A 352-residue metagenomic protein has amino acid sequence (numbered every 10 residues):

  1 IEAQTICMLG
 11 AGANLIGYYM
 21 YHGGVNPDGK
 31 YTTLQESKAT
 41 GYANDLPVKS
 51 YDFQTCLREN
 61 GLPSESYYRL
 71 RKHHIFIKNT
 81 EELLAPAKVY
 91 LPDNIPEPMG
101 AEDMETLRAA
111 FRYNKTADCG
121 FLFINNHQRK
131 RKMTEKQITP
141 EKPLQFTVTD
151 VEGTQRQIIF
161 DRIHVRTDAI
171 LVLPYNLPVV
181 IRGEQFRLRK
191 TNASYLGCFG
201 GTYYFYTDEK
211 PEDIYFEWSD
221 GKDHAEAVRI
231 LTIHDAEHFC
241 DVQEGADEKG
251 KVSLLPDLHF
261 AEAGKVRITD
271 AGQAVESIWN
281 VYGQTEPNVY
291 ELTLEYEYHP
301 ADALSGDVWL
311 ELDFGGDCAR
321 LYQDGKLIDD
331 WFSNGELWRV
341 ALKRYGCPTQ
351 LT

Functional and structural regions predicted by a protein language model:
A3-K265, A271-Q273, G283, Y296: Carbohydrate-binding surfaces of carbohydrate-active enzymes
E286-P300: Non-catalytic, beta-strand-enriched accessory regions in extracellular/secretory proteins and membrane protein
Y290, E336-V340: Short strand-edge motifs at loop-to-beta-strand transitions and within beta-strands of extracellular beta-rich domains
Y296, L342-R344: Short, hydrophobic beta-strand segments
A301-Q323, W331: Aromatic-lined ligand-binding clefts that engage carbohydrates, nucleic acids, or primary amines
D329-L337: A short acidic/small-residue loop/turn micro-motif
Y345-T352: Noncatalytic modules at the cell exterior or secretory-pathway interfaces, chiefly beta-strand-rich lectin/adhesion
